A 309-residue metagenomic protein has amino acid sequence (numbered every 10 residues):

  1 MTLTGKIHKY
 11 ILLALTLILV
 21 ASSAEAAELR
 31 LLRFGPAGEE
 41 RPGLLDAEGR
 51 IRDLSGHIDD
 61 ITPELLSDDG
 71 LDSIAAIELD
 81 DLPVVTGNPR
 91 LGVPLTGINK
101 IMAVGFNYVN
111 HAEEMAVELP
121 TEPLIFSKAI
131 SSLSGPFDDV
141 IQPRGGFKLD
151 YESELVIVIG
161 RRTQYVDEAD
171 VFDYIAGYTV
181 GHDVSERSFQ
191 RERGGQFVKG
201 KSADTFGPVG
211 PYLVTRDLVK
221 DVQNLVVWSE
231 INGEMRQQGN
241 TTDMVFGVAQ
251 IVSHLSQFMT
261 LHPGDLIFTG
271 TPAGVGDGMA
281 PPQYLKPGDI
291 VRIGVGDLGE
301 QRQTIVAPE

Functional and structural regions predicted by a protein language model:
T2-L12: Bacterial N-terminal signal peptides that target proteins for export
Y10-V20: Bacterial N-terminal signal peptides
A26-P123: N-terminal non-catalytic cap/leader segment that marks the start of a structured domain
G38, R187-E309: Catalytic-pocket segment enriched in acidic/His residues
L91-V93, E114-A116, V140-L149, E154 (+3 more regions): A generic local secondary-structure boundary/capping motif
T96, A103, D150, H262 (+1 more regions): Residue-level recognition of short, solvent-exposed, well-ordered loop/turn junctions that link secondary-structure
L119-P136, Y151, K286-D297: Structural signature of FAD isoalloxazine-binding scaffolds in flavoprotein oxidoreductases
